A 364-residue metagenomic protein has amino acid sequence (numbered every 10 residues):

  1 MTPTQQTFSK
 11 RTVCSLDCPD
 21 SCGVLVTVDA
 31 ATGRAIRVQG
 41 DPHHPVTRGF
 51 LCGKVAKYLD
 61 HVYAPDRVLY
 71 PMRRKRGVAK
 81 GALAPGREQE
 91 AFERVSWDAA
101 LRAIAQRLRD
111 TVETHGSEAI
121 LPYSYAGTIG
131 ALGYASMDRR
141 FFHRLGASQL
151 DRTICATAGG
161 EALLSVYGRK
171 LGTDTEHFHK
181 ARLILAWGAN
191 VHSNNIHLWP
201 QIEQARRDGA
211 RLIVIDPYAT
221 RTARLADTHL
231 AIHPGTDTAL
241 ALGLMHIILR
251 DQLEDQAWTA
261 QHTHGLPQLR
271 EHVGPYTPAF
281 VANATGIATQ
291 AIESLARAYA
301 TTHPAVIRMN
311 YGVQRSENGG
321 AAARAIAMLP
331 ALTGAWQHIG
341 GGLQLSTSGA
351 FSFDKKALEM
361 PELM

Functional and structural regions predicted by a protein language model:
M1-D251, A288: N-terminal export/assembly segments and adjacent metallocofactor-ligating motifs of anaerobic energy-metabolism
F142-L150, P330-G340: Structural alpha-beta junctions
T157-M328, L332-H338, S346-M364: Non-catalytic alpha/beta scaffold blocks inside enzyme catalytic domains
